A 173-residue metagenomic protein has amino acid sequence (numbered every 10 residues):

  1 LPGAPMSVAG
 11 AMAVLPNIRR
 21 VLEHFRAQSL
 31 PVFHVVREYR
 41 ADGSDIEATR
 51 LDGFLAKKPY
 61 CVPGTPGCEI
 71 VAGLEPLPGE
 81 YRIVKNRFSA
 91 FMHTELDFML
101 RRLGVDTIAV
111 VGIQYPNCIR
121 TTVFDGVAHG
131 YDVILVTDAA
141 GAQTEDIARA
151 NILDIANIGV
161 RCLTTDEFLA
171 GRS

Functional and structural regions predicted by a protein language model:
L1-L77, G159, A170-S173: Active-site acidic carboxylates
A27-L30, G104, G130: Glycine-centered short loops/turns at secondary-structure junctions
T49-G53, V127-A128, A150-D154: Short, hinge-like loop/turn segments at secondary-structure boundaries
G64-G112: Internal catalytic-core helix/loop-beta-alpha segment that presents or stabilizes conserved functional determinants
I83, V160-F168: Short acidic-hydrophobic, aromatic-tinged amphipathic segments that line or gate anion-handling sites
A109-G112, G130-E145: A short glycine-rich beta-strand->turn/loop micro-motif centered on a GG-aromatic cluster
I119-H129: Short Gly/Thr/Asp-enriched flexible loops that form oxyanion-binding sites at enzyme active sites
Q143-N157: Active-site-proximal loop->helix
